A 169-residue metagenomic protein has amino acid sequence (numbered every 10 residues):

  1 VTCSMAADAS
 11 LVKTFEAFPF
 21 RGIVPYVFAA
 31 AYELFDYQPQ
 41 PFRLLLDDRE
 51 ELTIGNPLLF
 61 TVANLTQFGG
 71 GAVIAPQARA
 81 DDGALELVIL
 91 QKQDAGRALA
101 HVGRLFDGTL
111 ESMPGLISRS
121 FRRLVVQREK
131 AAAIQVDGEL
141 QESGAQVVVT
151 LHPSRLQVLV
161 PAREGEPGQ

Functional and structural regions predicted by a protein language model:
V1-Q169: Long C-terminal subdomains/extensions of small-metabolite kinases
